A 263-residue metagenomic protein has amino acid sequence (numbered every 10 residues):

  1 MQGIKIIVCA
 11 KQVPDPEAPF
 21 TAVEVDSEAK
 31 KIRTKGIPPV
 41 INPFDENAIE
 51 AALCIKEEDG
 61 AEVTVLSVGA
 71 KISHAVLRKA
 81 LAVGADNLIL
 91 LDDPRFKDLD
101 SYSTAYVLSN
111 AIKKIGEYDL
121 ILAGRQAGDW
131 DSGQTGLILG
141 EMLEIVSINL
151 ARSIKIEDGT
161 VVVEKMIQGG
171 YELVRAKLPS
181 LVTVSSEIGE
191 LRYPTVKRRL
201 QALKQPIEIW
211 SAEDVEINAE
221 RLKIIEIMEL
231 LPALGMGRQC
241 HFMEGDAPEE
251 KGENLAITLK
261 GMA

Functional and structural regions predicted by a protein language model:
M1-A263: N-terminal glycine-rich FAD/FM-binding segment characteristic of electron-transfer flavoproteins
